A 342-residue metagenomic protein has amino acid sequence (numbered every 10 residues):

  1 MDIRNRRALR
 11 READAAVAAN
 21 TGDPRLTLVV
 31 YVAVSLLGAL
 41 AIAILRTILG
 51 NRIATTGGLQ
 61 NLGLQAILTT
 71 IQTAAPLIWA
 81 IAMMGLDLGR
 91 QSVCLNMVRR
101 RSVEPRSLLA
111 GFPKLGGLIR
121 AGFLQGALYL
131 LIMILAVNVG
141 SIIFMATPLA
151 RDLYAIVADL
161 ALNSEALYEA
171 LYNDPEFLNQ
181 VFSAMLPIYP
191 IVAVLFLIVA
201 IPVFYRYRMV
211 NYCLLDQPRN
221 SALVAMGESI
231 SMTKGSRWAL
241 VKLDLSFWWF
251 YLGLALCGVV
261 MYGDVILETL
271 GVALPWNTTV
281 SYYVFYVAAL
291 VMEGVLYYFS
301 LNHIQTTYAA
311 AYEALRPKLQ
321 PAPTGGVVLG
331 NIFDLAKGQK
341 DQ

Functional and structural regions predicted by a protein language model:
M1-Q342: Hydrophobic alpha-helical membrane segments
